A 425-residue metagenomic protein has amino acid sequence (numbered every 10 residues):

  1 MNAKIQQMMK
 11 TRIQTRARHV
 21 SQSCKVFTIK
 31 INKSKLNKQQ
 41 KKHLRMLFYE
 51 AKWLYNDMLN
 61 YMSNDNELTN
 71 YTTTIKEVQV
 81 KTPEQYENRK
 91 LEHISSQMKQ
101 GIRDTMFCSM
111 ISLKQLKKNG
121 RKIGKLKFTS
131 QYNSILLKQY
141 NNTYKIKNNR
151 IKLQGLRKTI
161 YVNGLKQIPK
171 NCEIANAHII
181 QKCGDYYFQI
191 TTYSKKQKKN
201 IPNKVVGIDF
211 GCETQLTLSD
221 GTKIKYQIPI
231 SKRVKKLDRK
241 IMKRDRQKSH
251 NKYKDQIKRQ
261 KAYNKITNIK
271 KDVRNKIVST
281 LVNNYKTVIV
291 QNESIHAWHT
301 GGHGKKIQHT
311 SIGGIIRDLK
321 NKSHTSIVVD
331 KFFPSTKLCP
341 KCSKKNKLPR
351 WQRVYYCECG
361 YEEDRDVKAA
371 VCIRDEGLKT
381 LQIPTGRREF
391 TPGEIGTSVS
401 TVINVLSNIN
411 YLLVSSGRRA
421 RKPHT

Functional and structural regions predicted by a protein language model:
M1-G101: Gly/serine-rich nucleotide phosphate-binding loop at the start of the catalytic core of nucleotide/ADP-ribose-handling
K4, K25-V26, C183-T425: Positively charged, helix-rich recognition surfaces that bind polyanionic ligands
A17, A175-H178, Y193-K198: Catalytic micro-motifs at enzyme active sites that drive phosphoryl/nucleotidyl and oxygen chemistry
T28-I31, C172, N200: Short coil-to-beta-strand transition motifs
K41-F48, E92-R103, S231, T267 (+3 more regions): Generic detection of long, well-ordered alpha-helical segments
M58, G101-K114, V367-G377: Stable alpha-helical structural segments in soluble proteins, enriched in small hydrophobic residues
L59-N66, M110-R121, S194: Long, hydrophobic, amphipathic alpha-helical segments used as structural scaffolds
E77-K182, I228, H309: Acidic carboxylate diad motif detector
